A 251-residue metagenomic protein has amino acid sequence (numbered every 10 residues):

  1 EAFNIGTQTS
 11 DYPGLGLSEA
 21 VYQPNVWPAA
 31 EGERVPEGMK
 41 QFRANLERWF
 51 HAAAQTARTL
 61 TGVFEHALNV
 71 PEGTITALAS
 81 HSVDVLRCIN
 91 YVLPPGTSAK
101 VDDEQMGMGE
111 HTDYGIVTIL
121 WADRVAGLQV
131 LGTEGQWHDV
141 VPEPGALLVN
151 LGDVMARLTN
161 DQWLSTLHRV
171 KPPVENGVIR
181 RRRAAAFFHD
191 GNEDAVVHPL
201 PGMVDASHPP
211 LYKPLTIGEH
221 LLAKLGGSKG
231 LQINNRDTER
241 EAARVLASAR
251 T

Functional and structural regions predicted by a protein language model:
E1-T251: Peripheral, non-catalytic segments flanking oxidoreductase cores
